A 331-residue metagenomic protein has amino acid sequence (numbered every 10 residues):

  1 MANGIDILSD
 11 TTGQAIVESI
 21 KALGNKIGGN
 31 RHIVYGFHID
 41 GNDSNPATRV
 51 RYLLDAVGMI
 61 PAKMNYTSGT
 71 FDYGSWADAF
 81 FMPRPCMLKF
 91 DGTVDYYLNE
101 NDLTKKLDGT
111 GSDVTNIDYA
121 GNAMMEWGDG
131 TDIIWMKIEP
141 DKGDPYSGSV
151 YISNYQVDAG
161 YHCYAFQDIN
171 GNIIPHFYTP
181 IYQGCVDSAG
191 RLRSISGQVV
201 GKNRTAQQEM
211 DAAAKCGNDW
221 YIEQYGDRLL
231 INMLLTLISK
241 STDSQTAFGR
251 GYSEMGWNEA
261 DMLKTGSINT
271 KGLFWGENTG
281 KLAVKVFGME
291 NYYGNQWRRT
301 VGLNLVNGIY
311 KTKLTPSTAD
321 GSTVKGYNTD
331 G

Functional and structural regions predicted by a protein language model:
M1-K26: Short, low-complexity N-terminal tether/leader segments at secretion or assembly junctions of large, surface-exposed
K26-E126, I133-W135, W220: GGW-centered surface loops in extracellular recognition modules
H38-D40, W127-K137, Y151, Y155 (+3 more regions): Structured loops at beta-to-helix junctions and adjacent beta-edge loops in soluble globular domains
D55, P61-N65, A79, E100-L103 (+2 more regions): Carbohydrate-recognition beta-sandwich/jelly-roll modules in extracellular/periplasmic carbohydrate-active proteins
G111-V114, W135-V150, A189-R193, N232-T236 (+3 more regions): Short, solvent-exposed loop/turn and secondary-structure capping segments
V114, D118-G121, I152-Y292: Short aromatic-cysteine micro-motif
M125, G130-T131, D219-L229, S267-G331: Short, conserved beta-strand/loop elements in beta-sheet-dominated catalytic cores that frequently flank divalent-metal
